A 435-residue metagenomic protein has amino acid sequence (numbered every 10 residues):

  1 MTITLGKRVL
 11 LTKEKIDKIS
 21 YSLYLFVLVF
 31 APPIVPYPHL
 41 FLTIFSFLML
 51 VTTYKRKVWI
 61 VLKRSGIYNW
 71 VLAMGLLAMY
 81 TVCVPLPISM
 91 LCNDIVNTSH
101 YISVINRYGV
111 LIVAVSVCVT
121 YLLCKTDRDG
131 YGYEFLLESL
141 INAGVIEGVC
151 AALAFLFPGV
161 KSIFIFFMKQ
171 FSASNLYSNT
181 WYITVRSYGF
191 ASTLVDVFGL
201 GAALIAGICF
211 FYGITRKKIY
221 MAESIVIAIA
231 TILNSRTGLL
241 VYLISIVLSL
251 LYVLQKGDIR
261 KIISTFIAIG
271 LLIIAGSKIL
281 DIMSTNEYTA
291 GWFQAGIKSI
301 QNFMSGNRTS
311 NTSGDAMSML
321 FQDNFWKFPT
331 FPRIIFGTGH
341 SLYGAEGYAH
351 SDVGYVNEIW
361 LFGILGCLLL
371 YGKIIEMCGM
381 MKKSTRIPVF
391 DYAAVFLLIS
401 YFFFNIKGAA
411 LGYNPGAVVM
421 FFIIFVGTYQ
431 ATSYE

Functional and structural regions predicted by a protein language model:
T2-Y288, A349-E435: Hydrophobic transmembrane helix bundles of membrane-integrated enzymes that assemble and modify cell-envelope
G130-E134, G291, D315, M319: Generic alpha-helical secondary structure signal
W292-G296: Rossmann-like dinucleotide/flavin-binding elements
I300-F362: Long extracytoplasmic/lumenal interhelical loops at the membrane interface of multi-pass membrane proteins
